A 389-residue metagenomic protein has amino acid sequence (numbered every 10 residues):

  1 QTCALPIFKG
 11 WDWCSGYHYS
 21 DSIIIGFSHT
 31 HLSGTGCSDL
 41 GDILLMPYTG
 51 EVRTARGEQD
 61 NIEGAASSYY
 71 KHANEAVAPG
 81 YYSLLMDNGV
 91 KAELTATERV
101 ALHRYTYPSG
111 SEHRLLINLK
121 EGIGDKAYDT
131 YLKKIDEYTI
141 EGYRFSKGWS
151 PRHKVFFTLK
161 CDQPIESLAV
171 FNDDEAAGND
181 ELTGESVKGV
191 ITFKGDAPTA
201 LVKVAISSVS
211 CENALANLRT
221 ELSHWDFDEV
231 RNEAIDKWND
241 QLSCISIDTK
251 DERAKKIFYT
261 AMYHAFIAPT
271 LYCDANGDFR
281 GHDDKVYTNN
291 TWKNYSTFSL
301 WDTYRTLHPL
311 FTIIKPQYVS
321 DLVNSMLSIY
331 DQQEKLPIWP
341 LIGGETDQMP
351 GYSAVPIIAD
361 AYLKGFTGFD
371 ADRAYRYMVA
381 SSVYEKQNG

Functional and structural regions predicted by a protein language model:
Q1-G389: Accessory carbohydrate-recognition regions in carbohydrate-active enzymes
